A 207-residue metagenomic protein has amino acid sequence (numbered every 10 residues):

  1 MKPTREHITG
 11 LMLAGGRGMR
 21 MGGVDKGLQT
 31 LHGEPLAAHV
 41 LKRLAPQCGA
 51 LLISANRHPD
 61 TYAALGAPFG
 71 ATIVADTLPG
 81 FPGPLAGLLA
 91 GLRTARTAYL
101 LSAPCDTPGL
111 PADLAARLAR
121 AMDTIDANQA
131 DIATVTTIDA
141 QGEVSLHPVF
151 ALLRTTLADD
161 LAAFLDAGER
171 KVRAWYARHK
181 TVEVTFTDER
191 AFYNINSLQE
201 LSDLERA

Functional and structural regions predicted by a protein language model:
K2-E169, A174-Y193, L198-D203: Nucleotide and nucleotide-moiety/phosphate-recognizing core
